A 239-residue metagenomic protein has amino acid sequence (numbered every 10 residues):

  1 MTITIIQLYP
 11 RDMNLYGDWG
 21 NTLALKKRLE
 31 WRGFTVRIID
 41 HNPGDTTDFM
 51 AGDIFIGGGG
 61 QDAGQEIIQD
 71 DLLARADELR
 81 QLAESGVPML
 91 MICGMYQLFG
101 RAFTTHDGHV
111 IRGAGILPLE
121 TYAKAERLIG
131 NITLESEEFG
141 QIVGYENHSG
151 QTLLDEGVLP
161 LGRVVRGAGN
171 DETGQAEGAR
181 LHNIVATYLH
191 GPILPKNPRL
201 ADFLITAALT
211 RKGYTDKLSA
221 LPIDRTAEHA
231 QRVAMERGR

Functional and structural regions predicted by a protein language model:
M1-E84, P195-R239: N-terminal beta1-alpha1 cap of cysteine-dependent amidohydrolase-like domains
T2, A51-G52, S85-V87, H109-R112 (+2 more regions): Short coil/turn connectors at secondary-structure junctions
Q7, I38-D40, I116, G144-E146 (+1 more regions): Conserved beta-strand scaffold positions in the cores of enzyme catalytic domains, especially in NTP/NDP-utilizing
I54-G58, L90, A186-Y188: Structural motif
Q61-S136: Cysteine-nucleophile active-site neighborhood
C93, H148, H190: Histidine-centered divalent metal-coordination motifs
H106-E177: Pocket-forming structural segment of enzyme catalytic cores
Q141-I142, Q151-R239: C-terminal and late-domain segments of enzyme folds
